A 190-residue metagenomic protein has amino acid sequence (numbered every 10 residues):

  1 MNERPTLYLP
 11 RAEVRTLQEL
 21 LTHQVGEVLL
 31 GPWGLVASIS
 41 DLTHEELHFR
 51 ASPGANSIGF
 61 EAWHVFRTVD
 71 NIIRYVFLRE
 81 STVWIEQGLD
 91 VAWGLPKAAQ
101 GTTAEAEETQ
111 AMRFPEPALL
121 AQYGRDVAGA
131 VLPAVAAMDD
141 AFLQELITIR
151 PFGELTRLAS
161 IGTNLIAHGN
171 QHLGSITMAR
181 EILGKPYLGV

Functional and structural regions predicted by a protein language model:
N2-R11, Q18, T22-I39, E46-T102 (+1 more regions): Short, contiguous alpha-helical
E13-V14, M112: Basic, Lys/Arg-rich DNA-contacting stretches centered on the C-terminal catalytic core of tyrosine recombinase systems
L42, M138-A141, A179: A short secondary-structure junction motif
L95-E145, T163-L165: Acidic/histidine-rich alpha-helical segments that form the ligand environment of transition-metal centers
